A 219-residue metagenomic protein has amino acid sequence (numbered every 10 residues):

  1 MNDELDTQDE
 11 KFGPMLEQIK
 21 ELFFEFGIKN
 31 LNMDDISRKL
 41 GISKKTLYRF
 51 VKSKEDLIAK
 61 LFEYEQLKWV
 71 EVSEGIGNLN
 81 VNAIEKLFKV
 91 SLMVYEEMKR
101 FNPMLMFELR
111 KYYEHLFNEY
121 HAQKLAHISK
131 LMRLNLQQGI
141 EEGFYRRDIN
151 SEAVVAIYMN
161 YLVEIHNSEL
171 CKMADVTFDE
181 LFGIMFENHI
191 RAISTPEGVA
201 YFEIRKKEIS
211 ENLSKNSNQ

Functional and structural regions predicted by a protein language model:
M1-N2, L134-Q138, E142, D175-Q219: C-terminal peripheral helix-coil segments that are non-catalytic and often amphipathic
E10-K39: Short, amphipathic alpha-helix enriched in basic
K29-N30, E55-D56, E85: Residue-level preference for short helical/loop micro-motifs built around acidic side chains
L40-V51: Short hydrophobic/aromatic patch on the recognition helix
S53-A59, K68: Short amphipathic alpha-helical segment with a characteristic S/N-K-E followed by hydrophobic residues
K60, E74-M104, V155-Y158: Hydrophobic alpha-helical connector segments
E96-N118, R133-L134, F202-K206: Amphipathic alpha-helical segments used for helix-helix packing
I128-A156, Y161, I165-M173: Hydrophobic alpha-helical bundle segments that form small-molecule/ligand-binding pockets
